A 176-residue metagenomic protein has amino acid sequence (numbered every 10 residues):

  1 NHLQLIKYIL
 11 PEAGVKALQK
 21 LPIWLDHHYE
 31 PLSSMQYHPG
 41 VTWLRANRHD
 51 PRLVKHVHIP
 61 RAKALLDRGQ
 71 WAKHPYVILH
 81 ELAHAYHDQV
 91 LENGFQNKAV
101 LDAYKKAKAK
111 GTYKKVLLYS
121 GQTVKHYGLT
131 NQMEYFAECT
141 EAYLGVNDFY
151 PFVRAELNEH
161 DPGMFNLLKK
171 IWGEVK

Functional and structural regions predicted by a protein language model:
N1-K105, A109: Acidic/His-rich structured neighborhood in mature extracellular/periplasmic domains
W43-P60, A64-R68, A72, D102-K176: Metalloprotease/metallohydrolase-associated module, dominated by Zn2+-dependent proteases
